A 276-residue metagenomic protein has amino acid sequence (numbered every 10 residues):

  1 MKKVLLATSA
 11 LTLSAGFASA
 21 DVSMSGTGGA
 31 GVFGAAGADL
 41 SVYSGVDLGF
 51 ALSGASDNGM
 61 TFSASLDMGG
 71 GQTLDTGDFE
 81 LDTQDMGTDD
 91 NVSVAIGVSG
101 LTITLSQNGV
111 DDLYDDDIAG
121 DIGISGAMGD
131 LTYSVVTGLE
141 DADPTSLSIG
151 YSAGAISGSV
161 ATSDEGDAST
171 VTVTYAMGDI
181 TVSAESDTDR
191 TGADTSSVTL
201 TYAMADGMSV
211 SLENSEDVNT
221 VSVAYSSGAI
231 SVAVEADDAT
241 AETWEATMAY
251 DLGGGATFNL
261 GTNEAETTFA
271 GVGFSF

Functional and structural regions predicted by a protein language model:
M1-F276: Outer-membrane beta-barrel proteins
